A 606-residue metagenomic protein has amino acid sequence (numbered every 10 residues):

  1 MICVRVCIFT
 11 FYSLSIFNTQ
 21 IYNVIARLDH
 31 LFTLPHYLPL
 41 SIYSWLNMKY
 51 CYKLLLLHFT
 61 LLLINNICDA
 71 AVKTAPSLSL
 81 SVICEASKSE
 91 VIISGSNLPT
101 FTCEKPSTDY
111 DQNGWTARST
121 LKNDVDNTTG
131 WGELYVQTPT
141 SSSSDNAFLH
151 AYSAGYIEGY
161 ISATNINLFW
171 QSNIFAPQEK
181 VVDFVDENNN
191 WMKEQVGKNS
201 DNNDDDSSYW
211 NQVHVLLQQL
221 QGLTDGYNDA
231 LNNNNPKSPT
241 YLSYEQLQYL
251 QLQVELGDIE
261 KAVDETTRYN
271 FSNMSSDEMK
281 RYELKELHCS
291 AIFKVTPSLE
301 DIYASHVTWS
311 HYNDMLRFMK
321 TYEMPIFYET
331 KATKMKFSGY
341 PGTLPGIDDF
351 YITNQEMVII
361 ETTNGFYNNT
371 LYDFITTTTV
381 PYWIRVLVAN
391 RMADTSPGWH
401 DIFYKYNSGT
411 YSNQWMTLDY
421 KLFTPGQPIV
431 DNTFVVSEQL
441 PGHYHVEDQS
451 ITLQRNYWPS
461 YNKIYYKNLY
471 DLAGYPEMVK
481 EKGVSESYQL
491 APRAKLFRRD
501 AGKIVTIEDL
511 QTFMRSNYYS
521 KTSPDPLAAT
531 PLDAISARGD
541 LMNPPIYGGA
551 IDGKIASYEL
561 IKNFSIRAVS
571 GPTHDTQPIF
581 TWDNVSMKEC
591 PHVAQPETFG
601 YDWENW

Functional and structural regions predicted by a protein language model:
V4-V6, V24-D29: Acidic, Ala/Val/Gly-enriched low-complexity intrinsically disordered segments
C7-N18, C51-A70: Cleavable N-terminal signal peptides of Sec/SRP-targeted secreted and luminal proteins
I16, A26, S41-I42: Intrinsic disorder/low-complexity segments
N66-G398, I402-W606: N-terminal mature-domain region immediately after signal-peptide cleavage in secreted/organellar precursors
